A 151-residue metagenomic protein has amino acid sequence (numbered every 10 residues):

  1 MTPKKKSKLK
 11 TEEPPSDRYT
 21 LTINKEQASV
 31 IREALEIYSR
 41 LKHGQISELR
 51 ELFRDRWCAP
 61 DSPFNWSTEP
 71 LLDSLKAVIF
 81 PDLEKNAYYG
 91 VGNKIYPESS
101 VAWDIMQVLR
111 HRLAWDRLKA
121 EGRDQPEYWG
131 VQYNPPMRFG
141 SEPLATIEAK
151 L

Functional and structural regions predicted by a protein language model:
T2-L151: Positively charged, low-complexity terminal tracts and the immediately adjacent first secondary-structure elements
